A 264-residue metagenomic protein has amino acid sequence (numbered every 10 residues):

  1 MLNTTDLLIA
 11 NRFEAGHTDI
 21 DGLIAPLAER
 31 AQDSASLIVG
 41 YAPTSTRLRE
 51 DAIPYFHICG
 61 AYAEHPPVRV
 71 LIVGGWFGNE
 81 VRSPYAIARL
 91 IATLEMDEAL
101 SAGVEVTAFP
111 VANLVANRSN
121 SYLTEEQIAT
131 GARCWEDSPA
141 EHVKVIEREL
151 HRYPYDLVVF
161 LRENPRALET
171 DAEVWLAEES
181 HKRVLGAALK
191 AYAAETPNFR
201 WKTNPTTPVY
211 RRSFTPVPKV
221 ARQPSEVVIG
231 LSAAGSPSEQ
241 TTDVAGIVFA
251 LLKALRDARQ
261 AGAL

Functional and structural regions predicted by a protein language model:
M1-P54, V158: Short glycine- and acidic-rich boundary segments immediately preceding or forming the N-terminal edge of structured
V39, Y55, A108, V158-F160 (+1 more regions): Conserved beta-strand scaffold positions in the cores of enzyme catalytic domains, especially in NTP/NDP-utilizing
Y55-P66: Short beta-strand-to-loop junctions in surface cap/lid or active-site-entrance loops
P66-I72, E226: Glycine-rich, often proline-containing surface loops adjacent to acidic residues and nearby aromatics that form
P67-R69, E80-N204: Active-site/substrate-binding loop(s) of hydrolase catalytic cores
V70-F77, S232: Short glycine-rich or small-residue beta-strand-to-loop segments that form or flank ligand, phosphate, metal/Fe-S
G78-N79, S236: Glycine-/small-residue-rich active-site loops that bind phosphorylated ligands and cofactors
P208-L264: Active-site-adjacent mobile loop/cap segments within catalytic or ligand-binding domains
